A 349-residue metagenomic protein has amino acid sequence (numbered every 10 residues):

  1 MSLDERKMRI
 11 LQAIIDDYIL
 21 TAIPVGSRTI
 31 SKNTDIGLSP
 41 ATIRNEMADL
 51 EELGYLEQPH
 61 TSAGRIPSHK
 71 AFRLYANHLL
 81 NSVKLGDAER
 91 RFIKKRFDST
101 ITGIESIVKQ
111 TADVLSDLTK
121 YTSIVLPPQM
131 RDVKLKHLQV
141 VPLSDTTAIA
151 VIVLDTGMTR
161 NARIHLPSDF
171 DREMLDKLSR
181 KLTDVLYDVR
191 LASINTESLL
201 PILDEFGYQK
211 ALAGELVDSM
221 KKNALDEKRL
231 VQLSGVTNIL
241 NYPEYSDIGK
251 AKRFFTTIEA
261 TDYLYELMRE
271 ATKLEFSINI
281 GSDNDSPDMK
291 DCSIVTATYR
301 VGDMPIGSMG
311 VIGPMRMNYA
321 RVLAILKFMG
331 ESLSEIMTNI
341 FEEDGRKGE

Functional and structural regions predicted by a protein language model:
M1-Q12: Short alpha-helical segments that sit at the start of domains
S2-L3, L38, P67, L85: Alpha-helical hairpin
D4, P24, P40-R44, L323 (+1 more regions): Conserved structured core elements
D16-I23: Short helix-capping/hinge SLiMs at alpha-helix to coil transitions
V25-L80: N-terminal helix-turn-helix
R73, L80-E349: Intrinsically disordered, acidic Ser/Thr/Pro-rich low-complexity regulatory segments
